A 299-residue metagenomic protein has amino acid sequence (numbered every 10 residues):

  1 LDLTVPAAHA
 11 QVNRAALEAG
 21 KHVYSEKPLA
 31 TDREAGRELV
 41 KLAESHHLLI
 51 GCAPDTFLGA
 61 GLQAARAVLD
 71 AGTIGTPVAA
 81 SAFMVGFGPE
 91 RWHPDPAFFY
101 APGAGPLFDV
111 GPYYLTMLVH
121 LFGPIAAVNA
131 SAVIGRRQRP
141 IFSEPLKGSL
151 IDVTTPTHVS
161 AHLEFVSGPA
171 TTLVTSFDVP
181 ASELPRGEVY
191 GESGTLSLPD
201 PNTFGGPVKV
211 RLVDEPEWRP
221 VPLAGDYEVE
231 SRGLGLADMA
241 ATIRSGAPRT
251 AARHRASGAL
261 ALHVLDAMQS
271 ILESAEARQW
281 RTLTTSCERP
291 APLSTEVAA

Functional and structural regions predicted by a protein language model:
L1-L42: Beta-loop-alpha module in the N-terminal Rossmann-like domain of NAD(P)-dependent dehydrogenases, especially those
T4-V5, T73, T175: Short glycine-/small-residue-rich Rossmann-like dinucleotide-binding loops
A19-K21, H46-L48, P169-A170: A short helix->loop->beta-strand "cap" motif at the edges of active sites that frequently abuts
S25, T31, I50-C52, L173 (+1 more regions): Hydrophobic residues in well-ordered beta-strands that form the structural core
L48, G75-A79, E273-A299: C-terminal capping/lid region of NAD(P)-dependent oxidoreductase domains
T56-D152, R278: Predominantly a Rossmann-like dinucleotide-binding segment in NAD(P)-dependent oxidoreductases
T116-F204, G233-T250, S270-I271, E288-A299: Contiguous beta-strand/loop segments that form the cofactor/metal-binding neighborhood of enzyme cores
P220-A224, T242-V264, L283: Glycine- and charged-residue-rich phosphate/anionic-cofactor binding loop of Rossmann-like
